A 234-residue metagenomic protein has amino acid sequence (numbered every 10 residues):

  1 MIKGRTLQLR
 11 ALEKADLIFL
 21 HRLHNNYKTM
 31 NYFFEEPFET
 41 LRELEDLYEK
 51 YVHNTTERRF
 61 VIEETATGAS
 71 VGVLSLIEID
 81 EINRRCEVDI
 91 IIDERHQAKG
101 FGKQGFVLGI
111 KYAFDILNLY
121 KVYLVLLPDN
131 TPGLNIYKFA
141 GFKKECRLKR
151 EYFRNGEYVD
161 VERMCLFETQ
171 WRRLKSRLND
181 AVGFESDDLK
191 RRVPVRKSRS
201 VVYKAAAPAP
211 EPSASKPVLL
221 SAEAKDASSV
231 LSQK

Functional and structural regions predicted by a protein language model:
M1-L7, A11-L17, R59, A66-K234: Acyl-donor (CoA/ACP) binding surface of acyl/acetyltransferases
L12, L23-H24: Residues forming the ATP-binding cleft of Hanks-type serine/threonine protein kinase domains
F19, E43-L47, L108: Alpha-helical elements of Rossmann-like donor-binding domains used by nucleotide-donor carbohydrate transfer enzymes
L20-H21, T29, L44, V88: Hydrophobic pocket/interface hotspot
K28-L47: Conserved GNAT-fold acetyl-CoA-binding loop/helix
L47-E49, L76: Short, P/G- and charge-enriched loop/turn segments at secondary-structure junctions
E49-V61: A short helix-loop-beta-strand connector motif used in the catalytic cores of GNAT acetyltransferases and, in some
